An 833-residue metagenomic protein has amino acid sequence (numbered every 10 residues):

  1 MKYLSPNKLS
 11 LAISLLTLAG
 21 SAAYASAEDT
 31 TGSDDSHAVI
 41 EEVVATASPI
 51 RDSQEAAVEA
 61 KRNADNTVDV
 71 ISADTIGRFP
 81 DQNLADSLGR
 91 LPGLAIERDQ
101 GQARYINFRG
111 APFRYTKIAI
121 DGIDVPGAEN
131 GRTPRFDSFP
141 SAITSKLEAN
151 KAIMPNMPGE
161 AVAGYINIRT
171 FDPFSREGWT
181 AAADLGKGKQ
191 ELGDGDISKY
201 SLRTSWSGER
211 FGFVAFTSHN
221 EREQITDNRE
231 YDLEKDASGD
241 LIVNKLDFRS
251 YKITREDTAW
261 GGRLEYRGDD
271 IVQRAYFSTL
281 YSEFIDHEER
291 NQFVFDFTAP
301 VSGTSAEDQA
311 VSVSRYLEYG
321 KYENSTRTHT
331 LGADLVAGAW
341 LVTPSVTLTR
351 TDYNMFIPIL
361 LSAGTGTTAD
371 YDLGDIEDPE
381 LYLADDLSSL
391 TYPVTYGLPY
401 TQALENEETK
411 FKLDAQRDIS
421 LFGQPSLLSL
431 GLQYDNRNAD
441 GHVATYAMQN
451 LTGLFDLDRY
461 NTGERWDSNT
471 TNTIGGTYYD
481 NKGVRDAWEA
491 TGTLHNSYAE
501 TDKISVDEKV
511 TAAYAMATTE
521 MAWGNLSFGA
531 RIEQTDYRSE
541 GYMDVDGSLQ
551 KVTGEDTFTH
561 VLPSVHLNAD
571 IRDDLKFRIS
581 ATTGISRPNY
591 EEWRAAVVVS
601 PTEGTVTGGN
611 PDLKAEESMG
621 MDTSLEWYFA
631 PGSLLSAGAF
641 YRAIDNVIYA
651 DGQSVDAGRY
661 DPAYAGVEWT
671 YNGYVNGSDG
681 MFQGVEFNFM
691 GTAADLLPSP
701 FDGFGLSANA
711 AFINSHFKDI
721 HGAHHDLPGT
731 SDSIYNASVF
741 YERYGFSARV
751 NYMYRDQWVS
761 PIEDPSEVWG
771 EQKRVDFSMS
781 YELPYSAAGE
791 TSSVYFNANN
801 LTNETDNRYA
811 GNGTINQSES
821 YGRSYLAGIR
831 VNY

Functional and structural regions predicted by a protein language model:
V44-G77, Y105, F113, I123: N-terminal periplasmic "start-of-domain" segments of outer-membrane beta-barrel proteins
L84-S87, R104-N107, A119, P134-R135 (+2 more regions): N-terminal periplasmic accessory domains that precede and gate Gram-negative outer-membrane beta-barrel machines
A85-D124: Extracytoplasmic beta-strand/coil segments of soluble accessory domains associated with Gram-negative outer-membrane
I123-K151, L202: Short acidic/polar hinge/loop motifs at secondary-structure boundaries that mediate gating or recognition
L192-F295, S314, E318-W340, P563-V565 (+1 more regions): Transmembrane beta-barrel wall of Gram-negative outer-membrane proteins
Q309-T328, Y498-T511, D556, I585-I644 (+4 more regions): Outer-membrane beta-barrel signature, preferentially recognizing the C-terminal barrel domain of Gram-negative
Y641-A643, S654-V655, Y660-V759, T805: Gram-negative outer-membrane beta-barrel transporters
D645, F704, D756-S760, Y781-Y833: C-terminal beta-signal and adjacent terminal beta-strands/loops of Gram-negative outer-membrane beta-barrel proteins
